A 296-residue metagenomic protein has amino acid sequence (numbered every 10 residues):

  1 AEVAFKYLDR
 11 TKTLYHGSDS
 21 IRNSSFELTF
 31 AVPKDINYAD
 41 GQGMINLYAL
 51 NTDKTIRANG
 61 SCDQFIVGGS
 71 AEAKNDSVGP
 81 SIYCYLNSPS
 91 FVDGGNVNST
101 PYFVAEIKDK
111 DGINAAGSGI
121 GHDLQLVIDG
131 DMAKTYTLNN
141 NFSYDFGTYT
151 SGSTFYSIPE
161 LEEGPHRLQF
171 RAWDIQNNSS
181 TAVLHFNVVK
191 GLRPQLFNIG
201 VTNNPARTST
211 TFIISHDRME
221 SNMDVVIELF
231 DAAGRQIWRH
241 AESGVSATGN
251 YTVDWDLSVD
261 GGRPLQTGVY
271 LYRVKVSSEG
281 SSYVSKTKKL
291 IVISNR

Functional and structural regions predicted by a protein language model:
A1-S70, Y83-S90, V104-K190, G244-A247: Long, low-complexity serine/threonine/glycine- and acidic-rich segments characteristic of extracellular
R22-N23, K34, V97-S99, E162-E163 (+4 more regions): Surface-exposed loops/turns
Q42-N46, Y102, P165-Q169, T211 (+2 more regions): Short, conserved beta-strand segments of beta-strand-rich sandwich/propeller modules, principally
G68-P101, V189-P205: Short, compositionally biased P/S/T/A/G/V-rich stretches that sit at domain boundaries
L126-G130, I227-D231, V274: Conserved aromatic beta-strand anchor motif in extracellular beta-sandwich/beta-rich domains
L184-H185, V189, F212, R263-R296: C-terminal tail/sorting-segment detector
N187-D231, A241-E242, T252-W255, S278-S281: Glycine-centered coil/turn sites that cap beta-strands in beta-rich domains
Q236-L265, V276-K286: Glycine-centered tight-turn motifs at strand-turn-strand junctions
